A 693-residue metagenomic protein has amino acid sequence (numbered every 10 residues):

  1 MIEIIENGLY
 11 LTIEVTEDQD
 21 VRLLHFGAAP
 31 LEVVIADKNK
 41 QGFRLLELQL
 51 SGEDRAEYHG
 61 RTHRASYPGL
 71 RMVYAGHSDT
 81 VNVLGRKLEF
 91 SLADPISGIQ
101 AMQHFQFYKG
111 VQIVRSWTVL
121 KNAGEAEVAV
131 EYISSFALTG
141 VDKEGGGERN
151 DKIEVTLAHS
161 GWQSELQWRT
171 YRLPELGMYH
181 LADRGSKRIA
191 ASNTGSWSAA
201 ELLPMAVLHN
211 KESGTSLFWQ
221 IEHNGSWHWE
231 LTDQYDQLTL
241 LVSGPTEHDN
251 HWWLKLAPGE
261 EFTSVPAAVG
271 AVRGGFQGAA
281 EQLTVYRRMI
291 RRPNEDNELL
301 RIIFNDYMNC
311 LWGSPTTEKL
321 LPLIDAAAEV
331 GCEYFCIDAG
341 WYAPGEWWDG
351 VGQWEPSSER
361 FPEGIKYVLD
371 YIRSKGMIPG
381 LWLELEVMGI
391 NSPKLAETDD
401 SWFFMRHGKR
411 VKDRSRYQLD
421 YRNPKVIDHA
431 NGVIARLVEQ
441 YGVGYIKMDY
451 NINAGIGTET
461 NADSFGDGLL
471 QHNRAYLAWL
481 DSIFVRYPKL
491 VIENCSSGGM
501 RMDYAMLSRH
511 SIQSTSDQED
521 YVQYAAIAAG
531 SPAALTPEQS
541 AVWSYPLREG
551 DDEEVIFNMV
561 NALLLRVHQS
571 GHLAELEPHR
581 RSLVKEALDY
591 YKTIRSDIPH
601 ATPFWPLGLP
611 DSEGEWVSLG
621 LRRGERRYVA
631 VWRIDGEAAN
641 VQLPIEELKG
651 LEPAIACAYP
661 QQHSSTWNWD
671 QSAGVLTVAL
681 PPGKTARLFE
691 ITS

Functional and structural regions predicted by a protein language model:
M1-D233, C657-W667: Polysaccharide-binding surfaces and accessory modules of carbohydrate-active proteins
F26, Y476-N668, V675-E690: Active-site-proximal substrate-binding groove within the catalytic cores of carbohydrate-active enzymes
D79, L254-R273, G683-T692: Short Pro-Gly-centered flexible turn/kink motifs
F107, V130, D236, A343-K394 (+1 more regions): Acidic/aromatic-lined carbohydrate-recognition and catalytic surfaces of CAZymes acting on diverse glycans
T118-L120, A339, A343, S357 (+4 more regions): Active-site and adjacent substrate-binding regions of carbohydrate-active enzymes
L299-R301, C310-S314, S358, L385-R436 (+1 more regions): Active-site-adjacent "subsite" loops/lids of carbohydrate-active enzymes
I302-D306, I337, P379-L383, I446-M448 (+1 more regions): Hydrophobic faces of well-ordered beta-strands that scaffold small-molecule active sites in alpha/beta enzyme cores
K319-W341: Catalytic domains of carbohydrate-active enzymes, especially glycoside hydrolases
